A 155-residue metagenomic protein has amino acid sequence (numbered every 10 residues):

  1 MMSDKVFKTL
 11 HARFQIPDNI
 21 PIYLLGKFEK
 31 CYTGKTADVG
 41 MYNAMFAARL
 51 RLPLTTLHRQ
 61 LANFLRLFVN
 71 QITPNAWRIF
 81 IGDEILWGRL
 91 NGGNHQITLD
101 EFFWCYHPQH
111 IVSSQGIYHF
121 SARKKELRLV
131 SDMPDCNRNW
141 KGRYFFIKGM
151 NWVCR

Functional and structural regions predicted by a protein language model:
M1-R155: Residue-register detector that marks a fixed positional context within folded domains
